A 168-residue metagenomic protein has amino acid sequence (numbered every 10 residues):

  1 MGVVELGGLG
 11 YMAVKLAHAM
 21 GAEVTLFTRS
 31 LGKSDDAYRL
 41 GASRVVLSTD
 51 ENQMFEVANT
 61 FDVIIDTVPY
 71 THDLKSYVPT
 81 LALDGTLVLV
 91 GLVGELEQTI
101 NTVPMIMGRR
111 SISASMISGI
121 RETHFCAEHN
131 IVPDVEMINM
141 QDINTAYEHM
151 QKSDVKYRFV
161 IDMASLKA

Functional and structural regions predicted by a protein language model:
V3-L6, L16-S76: Adenosine-nucleotide cofactor-binding segment
E5-L9, L92: Glycine-rich Rossmann-fold phosphate-binding loop(s) that bind the pyrophosphate of adenine dinucleotide cofactors
Y11-V14: Residues forming the Rossmann-fold NAD(P)(H) cofactor-binding site
R29-D36, L96-T102, R121-E122: Short, glycine/polar-rich helix-capping loops at beta-to-alpha or helix-loop-helix junctions that flank or form
Y70-T71, V93-E95, L166: Short glycine-rich anion-binding loops that position phosphate/pyrophosphate groups of nucleotides and phosphorylated
K75, I120-A168: C-terminal hydrophobic helical "lid"/dimerization subdomain of Rossmann-like NAD(P)H-dependent oxidoreductases
L81-L83: Helix-to-beta-strand junctions that scaffold the AdoMet/dcAdoMet cofactor pocket in Class I SAM-dependent enzymes
G85-V88, I100-E136: Rossmann-fold dehydrogenase core element
